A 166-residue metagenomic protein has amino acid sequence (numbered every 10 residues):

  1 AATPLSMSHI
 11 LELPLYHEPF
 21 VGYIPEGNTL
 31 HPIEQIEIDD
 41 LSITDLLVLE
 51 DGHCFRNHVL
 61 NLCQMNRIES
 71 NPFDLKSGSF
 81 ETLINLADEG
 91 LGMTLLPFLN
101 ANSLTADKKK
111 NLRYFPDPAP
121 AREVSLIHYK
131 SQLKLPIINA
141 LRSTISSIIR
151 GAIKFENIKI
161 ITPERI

Functional and structural regions predicted by a protein language model:
A1-I24, P32-I33, N61, D88-L91 (+1 more regions): Short beta-strand-centered segments that line the small-molecule binding cleft or hinge of alpha/beta clamshell
A2, G52-N111: Hydrophobic hinge/microswitch elements
M7, H17, I68-S70, D107 (+1 more regions): Short, well-ordered coil/turn elements that cap or connect secondary structure elements
H9-D51, P120-Q132, T144-R150: Hydrophobic/proline-rich hinge and linker segments of small-molecule sensing/allosteric domains, predominantly
Y16, D39-I43, Q64, I84-D88 (+3 more regions): Alpha-helix boundary recognition
D45-N66, K134-I138, R142-S143, I149-I161: Secondary-structure junction motif
L75-G78, A119, L133: Glycosyltransferase donor-binding loop in the core domain
